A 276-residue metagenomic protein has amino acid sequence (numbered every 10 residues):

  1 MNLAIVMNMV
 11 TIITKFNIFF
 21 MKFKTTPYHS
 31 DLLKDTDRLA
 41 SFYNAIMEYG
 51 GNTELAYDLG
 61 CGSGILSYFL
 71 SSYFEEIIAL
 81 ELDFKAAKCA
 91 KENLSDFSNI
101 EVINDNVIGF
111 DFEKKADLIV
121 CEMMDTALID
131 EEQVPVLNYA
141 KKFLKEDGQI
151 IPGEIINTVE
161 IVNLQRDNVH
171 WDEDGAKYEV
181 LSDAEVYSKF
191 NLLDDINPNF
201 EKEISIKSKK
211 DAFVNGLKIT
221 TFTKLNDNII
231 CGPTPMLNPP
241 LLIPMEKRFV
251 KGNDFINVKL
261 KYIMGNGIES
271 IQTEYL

Functional and structural regions predicted by a protein language model:
T11, N17-I18: Short, positively charged and aromatic/hydrophobic N-terminal segments
F19-G51, A56-L59, S63-L276: Class I SAM-binding transferase module
